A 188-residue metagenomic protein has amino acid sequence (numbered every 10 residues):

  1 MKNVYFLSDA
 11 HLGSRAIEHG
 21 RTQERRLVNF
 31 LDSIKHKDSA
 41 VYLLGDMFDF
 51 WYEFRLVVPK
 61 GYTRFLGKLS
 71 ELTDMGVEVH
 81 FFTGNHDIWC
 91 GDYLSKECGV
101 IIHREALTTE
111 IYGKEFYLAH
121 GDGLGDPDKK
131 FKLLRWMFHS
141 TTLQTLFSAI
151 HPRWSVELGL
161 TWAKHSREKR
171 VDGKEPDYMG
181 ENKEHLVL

Functional and structural regions predicted by a protein language model:
K2, K35-K37, K60, K68 (+7 more regions): Context-gated lysine
K2-N3, L7, L12-I111: Core catalytic region of metal-dependent phosphoesterases/phosphodiesterases, especially metallo-beta-lactamase-like
F6, E115-A119, D126: Short hydrophobic-aromatic micro-motifs
N29, D49, L56, S70 (+7 more regions): Charge-rich, low-complexity amphipathic helices in intrinsically disordered tails/linkers adjacent to domains
E110-I111, F116, T142: Acidic, His- and aromatic-enriched active-site or binding-groove loops in soluble protein domains that engage sugars
G121-K183: Active-site-proximal loop/helix segment associated with metal-binding centers of metalloenzymes
